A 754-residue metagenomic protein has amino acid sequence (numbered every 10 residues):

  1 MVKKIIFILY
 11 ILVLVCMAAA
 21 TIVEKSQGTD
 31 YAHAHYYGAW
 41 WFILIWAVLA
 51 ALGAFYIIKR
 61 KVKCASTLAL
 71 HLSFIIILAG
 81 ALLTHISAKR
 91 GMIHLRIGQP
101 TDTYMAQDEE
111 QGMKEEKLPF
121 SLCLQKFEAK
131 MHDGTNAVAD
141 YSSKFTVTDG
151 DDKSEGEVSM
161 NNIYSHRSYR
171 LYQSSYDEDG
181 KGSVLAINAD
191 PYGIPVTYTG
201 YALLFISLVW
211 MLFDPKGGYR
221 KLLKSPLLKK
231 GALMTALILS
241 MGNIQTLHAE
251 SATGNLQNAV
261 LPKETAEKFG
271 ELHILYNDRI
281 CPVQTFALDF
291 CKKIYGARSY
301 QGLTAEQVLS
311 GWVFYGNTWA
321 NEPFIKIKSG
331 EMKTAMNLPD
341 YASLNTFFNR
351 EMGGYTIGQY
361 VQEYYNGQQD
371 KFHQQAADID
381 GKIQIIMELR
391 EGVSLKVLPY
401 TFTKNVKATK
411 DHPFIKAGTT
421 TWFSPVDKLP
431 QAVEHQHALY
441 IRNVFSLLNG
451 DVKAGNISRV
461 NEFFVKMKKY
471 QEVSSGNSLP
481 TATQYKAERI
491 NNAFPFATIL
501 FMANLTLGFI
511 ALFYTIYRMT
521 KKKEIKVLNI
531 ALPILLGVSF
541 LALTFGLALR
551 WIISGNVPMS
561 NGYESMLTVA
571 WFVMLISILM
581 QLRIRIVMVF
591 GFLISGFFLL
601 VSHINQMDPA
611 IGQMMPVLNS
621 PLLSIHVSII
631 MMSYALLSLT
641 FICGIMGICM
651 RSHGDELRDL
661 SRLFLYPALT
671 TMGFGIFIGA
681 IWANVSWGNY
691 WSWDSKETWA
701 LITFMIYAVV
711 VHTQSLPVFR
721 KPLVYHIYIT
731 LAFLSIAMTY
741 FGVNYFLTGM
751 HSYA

Functional and structural regions predicted by a protein language model:
M1-A754: Solvent-exposed, non-transmembrane regions of integral membrane proteins
